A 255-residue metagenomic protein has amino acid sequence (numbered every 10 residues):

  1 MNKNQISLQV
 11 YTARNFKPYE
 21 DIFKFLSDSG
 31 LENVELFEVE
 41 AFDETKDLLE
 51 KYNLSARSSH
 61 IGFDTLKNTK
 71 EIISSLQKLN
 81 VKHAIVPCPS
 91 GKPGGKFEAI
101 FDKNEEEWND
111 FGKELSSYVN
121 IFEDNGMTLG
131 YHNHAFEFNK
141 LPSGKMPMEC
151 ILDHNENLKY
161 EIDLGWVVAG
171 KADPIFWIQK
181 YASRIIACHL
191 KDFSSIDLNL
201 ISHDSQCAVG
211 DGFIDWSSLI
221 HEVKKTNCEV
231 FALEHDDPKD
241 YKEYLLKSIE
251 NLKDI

Functional and structural regions predicted by a protein language model:
M1-D28, F42, Q77-N80, P142-G144 (+2 more regions): Histidine-acidic metal/acid-base catalytic patches
Q9-A13, F37-V39, S59-D64, P89-G91 (+4 more regions): Active-site beta-loop-alpha junctions enriched in small/polar residues
E32-N33, S55, K82, T128: Residue-level detector of anion-binding/catalytic polar loops
E35, S58-H60, I85, G130 (+3 more regions): Conserved beta-strand positions in the central sheet of alpha/beta enzyme cores
E40-L48: Active-site-adjacent beta->alpha loops and helix N-cap segments on the catalytic face of soluble alpha/beta enzymes
D47-L54, G62: Active-site surface patch of divalent metal-dependent phosphodiester/phosphate bond hydrolases
H60-G62, F101-E105, G165, C207-G210: The substrate-binding groove and active-site-proximal loops of carbohydrate-active enzymes, especially glycoside
T65-Y160, K242: Active-site acidic/histidine proton-transfer and metal-coordination neighborhood in alpha/beta enzyme cores
